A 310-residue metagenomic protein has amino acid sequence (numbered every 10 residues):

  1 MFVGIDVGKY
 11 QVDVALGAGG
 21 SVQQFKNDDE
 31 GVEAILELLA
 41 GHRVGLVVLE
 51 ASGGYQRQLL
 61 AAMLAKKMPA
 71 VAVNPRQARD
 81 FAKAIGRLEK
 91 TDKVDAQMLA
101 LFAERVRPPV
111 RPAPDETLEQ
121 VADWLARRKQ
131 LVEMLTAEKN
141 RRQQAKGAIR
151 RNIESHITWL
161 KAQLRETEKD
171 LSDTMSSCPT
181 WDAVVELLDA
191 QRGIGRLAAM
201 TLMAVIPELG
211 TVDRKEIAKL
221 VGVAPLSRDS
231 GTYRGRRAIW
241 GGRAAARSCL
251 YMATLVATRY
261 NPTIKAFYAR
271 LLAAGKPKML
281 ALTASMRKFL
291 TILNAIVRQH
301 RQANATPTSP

Functional and structural regions predicted by a protein language model:
M1-P310: A detector of single, family-specific signature residues that are central to catalytic or substrate-handling motifs
